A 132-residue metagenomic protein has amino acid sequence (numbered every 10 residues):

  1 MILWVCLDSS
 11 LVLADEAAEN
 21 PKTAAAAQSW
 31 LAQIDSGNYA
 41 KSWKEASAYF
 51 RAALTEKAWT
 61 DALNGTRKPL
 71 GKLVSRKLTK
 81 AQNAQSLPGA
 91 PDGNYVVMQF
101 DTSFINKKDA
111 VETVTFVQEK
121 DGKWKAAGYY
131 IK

Functional and structural regions predicted by a protein language model:
M1-S9: Bacterial N-terminal signal peptides
C6, L13-A14, Q99: Intrinsically disordered, low-complexity regulatory regions of eukaryotic regulatory proteins
S10-N38: Short, low-complexity N-terminal intrinsically disordered segments enriched in polar/charged residues
D15-A17, Q28-L31, E45-A52, D101-S103: Second-shell loop/turn segments in exported
A24-A26, A40-G93: Short solvent-exposed beta->alpha transition segments
K80-K132: Exposed beta-sheet edge and beta->alpha loop/turn motif
